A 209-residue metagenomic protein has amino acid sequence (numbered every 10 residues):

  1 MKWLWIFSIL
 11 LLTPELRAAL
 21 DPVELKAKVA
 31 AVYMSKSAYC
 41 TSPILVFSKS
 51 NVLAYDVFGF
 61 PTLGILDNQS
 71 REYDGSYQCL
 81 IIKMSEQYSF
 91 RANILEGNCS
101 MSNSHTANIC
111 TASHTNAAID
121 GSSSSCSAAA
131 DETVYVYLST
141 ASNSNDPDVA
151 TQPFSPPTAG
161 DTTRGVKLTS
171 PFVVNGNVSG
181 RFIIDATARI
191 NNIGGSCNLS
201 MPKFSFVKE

Functional and structural regions predicted by a protein language model:
M1-F7: Sec-dependent signal peptide recognition, specifically the positively charged N-region followed immediately by
T13-P14: N-terminal signal peptide c-region/cleavage motif recognized by signal peptidases
A18-E209: A short, solvent-exposed, low-complexity linear motif enriched for acidic/polar residues with Pro/Gly/Ser/Thr
